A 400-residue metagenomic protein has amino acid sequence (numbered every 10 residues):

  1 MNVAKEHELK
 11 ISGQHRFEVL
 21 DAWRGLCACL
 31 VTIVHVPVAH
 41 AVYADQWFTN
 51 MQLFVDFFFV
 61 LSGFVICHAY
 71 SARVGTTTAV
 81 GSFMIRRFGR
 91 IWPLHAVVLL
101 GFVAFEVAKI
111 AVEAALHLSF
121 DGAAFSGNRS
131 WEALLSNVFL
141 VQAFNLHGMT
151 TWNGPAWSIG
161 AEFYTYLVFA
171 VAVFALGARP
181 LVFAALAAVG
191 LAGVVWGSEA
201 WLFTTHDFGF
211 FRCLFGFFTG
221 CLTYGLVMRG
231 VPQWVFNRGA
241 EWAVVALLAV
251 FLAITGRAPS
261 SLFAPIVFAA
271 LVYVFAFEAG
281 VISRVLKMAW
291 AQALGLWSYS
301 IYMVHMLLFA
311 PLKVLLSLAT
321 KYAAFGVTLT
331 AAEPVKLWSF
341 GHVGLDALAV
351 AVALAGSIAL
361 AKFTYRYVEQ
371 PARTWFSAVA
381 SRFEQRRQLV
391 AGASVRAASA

Functional and structural regions predicted by a protein language model:
N2, V55-G89, L94-L116, G225 (+7 more regions): Juxtamembrane transmembrane-helix termini
N2-L20, L26-M51, I66-V80, N145-H147 (+4 more regions): Alpha-helical transmembrane segments in multi-pass integral membrane proteins
E18-D21, G25, T32, L53 (+8 more regions): Hydrophobic transmembrane-helix microenvironments that flank and shape a buried ionizable site
A22-A28, S62, R87, I91-A96 (+3 more regions): Conserved beta-strand->loop/alpha-helix structural units within folded catalytic cores of enzymes with alpha/beta
V55, F59-V60, F64, L94 (+14 more regions): Membrane-embedded glycan transfer/ligation machinery that uses polyprenyl lipid-linked sugar donors/oligosaccharides
I91, V138-W196, L360, T364: Hydrophobic alpha-helical segments with transmembrane-like composition
W92-I159, V195, I266-A276: Membrane-interface helix-loop-helix regions
V390-A400: Long, low-complexity, intrinsically disordered cytosolic termini of multi-pass membrane proteins
